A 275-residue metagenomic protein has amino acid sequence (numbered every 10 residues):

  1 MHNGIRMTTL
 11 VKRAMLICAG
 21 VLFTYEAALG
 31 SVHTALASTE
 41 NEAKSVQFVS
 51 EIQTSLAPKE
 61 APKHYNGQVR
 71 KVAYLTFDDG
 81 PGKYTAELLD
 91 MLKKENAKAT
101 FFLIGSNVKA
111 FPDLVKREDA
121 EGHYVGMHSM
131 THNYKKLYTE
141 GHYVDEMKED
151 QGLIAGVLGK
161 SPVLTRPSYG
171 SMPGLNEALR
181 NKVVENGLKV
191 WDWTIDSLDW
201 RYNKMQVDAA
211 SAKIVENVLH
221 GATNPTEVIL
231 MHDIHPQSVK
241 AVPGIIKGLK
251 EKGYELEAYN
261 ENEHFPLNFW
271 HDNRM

Functional and structural regions predicted by a protein language model:
M1-H33: Sec-dependent N-terminal signal peptides of Gram-positive bacterial secreted proteins and lipoproteins
Y25-V49: Sec-dependent signal peptide cleavage junction
Q47-Y138, H142-V157, G248, E255 (+1 more regions): Active-site beta->alpha N-cap acidic-glycine motif
F77-D79, F102-S106, H128-M130, R166-G170 (+3 more regions): Active-site-proximal beta-strand/loop segments in catalytic clefts of secreted hydrolases
V115-R117, G141-Y143, M205-D208, H271-M275: Short low-complexity, flexible loop/linker segments enriched in glycine and/or proline with clustered acidic
N133-V157, S171-P225, K240-A241: Alpha-helical scaffold elements lining the catalytic groove of polysaccharide deacetylases
L219-A258: Catalytic grooves of carbohydrate-active enzymes
E251-M275: Low-complexity, Gly/Ser/Thr/Pro-rich intrinsically disordered linker/tail segments
